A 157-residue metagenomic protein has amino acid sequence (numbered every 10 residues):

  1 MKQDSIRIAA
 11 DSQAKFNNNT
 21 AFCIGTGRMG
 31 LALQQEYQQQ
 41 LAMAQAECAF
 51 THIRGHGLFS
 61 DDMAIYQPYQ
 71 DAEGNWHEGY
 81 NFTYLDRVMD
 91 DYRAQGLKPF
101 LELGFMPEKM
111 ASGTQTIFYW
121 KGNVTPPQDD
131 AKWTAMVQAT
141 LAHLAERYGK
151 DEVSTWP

Functional and structural regions predicted by a protein language model:
M1-P157: Non-catalytic accessory regions flanking glycosidase/transglycosidase catalytic cores in CAZymes
